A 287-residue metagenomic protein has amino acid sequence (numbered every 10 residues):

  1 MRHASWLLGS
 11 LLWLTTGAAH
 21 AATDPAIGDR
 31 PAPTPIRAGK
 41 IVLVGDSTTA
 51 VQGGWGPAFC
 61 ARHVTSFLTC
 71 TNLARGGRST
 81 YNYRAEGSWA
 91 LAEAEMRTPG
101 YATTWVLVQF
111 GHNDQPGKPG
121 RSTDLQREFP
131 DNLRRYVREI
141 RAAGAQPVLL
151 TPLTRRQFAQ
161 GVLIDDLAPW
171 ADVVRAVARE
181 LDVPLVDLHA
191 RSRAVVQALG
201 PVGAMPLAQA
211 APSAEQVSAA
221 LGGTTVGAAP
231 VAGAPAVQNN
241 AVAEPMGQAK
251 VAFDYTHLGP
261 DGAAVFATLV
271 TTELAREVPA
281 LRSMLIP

Functional and structural regions predicted by a protein language model:
M1-L8: Bacterial N-terminal signal peptides that target proteins for export
R2, T16-H20, D24, P206: N-terminal cationic amphipathic segment used for targeting or macromolecule association
H3, T49-G56, A159-L163, P287: Generic structural signal for short, solvent-exposed loop/turn connectors between secondary structure elements
L8-G17: Bacterial N-terminal signal peptides
A22-N82, W89-A102, V106: Serine-esterase "nucleophile elbow" of acetyl-processing enzymes
R84-A85, A263: Phosphate/oxyanion-binding active-site loops and adjacent basic polyanion-contact surfaces
A90-I286: Alpha-helical cap/lid subdomain in secreted, periplasmic, or secretory-pathway luminal O-acyl-processing enzymes
